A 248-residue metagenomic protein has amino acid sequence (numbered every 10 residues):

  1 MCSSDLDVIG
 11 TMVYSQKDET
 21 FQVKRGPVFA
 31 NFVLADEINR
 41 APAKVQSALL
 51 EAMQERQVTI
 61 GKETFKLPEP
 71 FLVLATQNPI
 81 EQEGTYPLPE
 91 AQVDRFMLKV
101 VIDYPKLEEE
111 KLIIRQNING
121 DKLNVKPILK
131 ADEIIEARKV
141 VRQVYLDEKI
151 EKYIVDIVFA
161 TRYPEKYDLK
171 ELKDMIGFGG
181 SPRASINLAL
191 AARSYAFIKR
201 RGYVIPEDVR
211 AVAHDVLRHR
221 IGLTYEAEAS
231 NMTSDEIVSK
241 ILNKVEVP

Functional and structural regions predicted by a protein language model:
M1-S3: Short, small-residue-biased leader/transition segments that mark boundaries at the very start of proteins
D5-F32: Short glycine-rich substrate-engagement loop in P-loop NTPases that contacts/grips substrate
V8, D36, L49, T76 (+4 more regions): Conserved RecA-like P-loop NTPase ATPase core
F21-N31, I60-Q77, L88-M97: AAA+/SF3 P-loop NTPase mechanochemical coupling elements
P27-Q54, P68, E83-Q92, Y104-L112: Conserved AAA+/SF3 P-loop NTPase catalytic/coupling segment centered on the Walker-B
E37, F71, A75-I80, I102-P105 (+1 more regions): A short beta-strand-to-loop transition that corresponds to the Sensor-1 phosphate-sensing loop of AAA+ P-loop ATPases
K99-E171, I198-G202, P206, A227-A229 (+1 more regions): Conserved C-terminal "switch" segment of AAA+ ATPases
P164-P248: C-terminal engagement/docking regions of AAA+ P-loop ATPases
